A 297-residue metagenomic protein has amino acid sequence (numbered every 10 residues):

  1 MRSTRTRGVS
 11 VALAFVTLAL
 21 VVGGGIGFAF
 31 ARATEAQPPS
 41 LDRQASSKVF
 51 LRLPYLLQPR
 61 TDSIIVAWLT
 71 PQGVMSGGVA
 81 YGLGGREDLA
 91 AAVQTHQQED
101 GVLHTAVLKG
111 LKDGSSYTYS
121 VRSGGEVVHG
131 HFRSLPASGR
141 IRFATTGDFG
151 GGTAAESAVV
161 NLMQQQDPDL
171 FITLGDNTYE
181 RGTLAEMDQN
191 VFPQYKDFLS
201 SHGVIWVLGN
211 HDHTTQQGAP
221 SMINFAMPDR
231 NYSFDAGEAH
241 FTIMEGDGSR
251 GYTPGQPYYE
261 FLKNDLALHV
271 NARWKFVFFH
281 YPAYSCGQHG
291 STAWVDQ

Functional and structural regions predicted by a protein language model:
R2-T145, G150, S157, N161-Q165: Acidic, histidine-bearing metal-coordination/catalytic regions of metal-dependent phosphoesterases
V74, G85, D212, A283-S285: Feature marks short, surface-exposed loop/turn motifs that line or immediately flank catalytic pockets and channel
Q94, V102-V107, S116-L135, Q164 (+3 more regions): Extended active-site neighborhood of metal-dependent phosphoesterases/phosphodiesterases
D148, G175-D176, G209-N210, M244 (+1 more regions): Active-site glycine-centered loops adjacent to acidic/histidine catalytic or metal-binding residues that shape
G150-T153, D212-H213: Conserved SGNH/GDSL esterase-like catalytic core that processes O-acyl groups on lipids and polysaccharides
F276-A283: Histidine-centered catalytic micro-motifs
